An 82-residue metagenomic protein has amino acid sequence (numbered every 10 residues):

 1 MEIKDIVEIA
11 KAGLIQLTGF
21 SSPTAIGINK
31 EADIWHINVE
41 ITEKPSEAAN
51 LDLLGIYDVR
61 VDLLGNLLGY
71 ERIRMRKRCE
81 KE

Functional and structural regions predicted by a protein language model:
M1-I28: Short, non-transmembrane alpha-helical segments in secretory-pathway proteins
I26-V59: Exposed beta-strand-loop-beta-strand "reactive/processing" segments of non-cytosolic proteins
W35, K44, L68, R74-K77: A broad, structure-centric signal for solvent-exposed, well-ordered loop/edge residues that line or flank functional
A49-E71, M75: A short, surface-exposed beta-strand/turn
R78-E82: A short, polar/charged loop-to-alpha-helix boundary motif
